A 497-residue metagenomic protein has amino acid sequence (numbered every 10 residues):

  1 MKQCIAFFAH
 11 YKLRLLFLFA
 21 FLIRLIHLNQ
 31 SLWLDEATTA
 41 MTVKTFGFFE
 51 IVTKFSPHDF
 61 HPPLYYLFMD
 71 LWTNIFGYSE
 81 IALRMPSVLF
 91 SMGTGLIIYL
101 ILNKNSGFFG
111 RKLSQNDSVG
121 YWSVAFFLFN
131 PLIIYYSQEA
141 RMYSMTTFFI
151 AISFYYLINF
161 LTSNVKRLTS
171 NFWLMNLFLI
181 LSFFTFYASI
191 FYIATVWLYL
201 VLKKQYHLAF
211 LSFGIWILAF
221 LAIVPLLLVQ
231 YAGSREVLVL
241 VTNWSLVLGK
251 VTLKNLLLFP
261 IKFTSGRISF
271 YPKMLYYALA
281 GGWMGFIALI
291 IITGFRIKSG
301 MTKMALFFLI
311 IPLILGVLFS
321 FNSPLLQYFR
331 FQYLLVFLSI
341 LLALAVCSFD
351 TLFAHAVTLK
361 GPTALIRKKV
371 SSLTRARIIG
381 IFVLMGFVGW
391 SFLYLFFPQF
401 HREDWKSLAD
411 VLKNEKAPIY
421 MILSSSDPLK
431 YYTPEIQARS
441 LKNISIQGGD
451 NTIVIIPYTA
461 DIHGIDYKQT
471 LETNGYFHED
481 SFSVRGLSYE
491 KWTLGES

Functional and structural regions predicted by a protein language model:
M1-I23, N103, L373-T374: Start-transfer (signal-anchor) and selected internal transmembrane alpha helices of multi-pass inner/ER membrane
M1-Q3, A9, R111-N116, T162 (+4 more regions): A cross-taxon signal for low-complexity, glycine/charged-rich
L16-N103, G120-L161, N171-F353, L365-I366 (+1 more regions): Membrane-proximal helix-loop-helix interfaces that form the catalytic/acceptor-binding platform of multi-pass membrane
F108: Short, Lys/Arg-enriched phosphate-binding patches
G380: Acidic/histidine metal-binding catalytic segments
